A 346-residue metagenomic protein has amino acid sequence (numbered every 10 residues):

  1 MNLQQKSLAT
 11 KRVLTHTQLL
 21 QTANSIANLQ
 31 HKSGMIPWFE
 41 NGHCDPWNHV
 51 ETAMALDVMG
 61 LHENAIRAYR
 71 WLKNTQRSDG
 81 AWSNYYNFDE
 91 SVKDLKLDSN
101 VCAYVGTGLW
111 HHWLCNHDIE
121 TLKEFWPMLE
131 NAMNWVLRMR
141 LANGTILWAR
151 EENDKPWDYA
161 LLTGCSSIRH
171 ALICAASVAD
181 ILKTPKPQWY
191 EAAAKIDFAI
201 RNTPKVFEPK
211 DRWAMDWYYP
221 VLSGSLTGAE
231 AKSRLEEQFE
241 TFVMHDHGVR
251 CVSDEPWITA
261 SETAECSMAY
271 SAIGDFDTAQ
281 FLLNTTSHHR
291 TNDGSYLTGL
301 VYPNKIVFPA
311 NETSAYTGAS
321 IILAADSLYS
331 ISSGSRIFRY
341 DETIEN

Functional and structural regions predicted by a protein language model:
M1-W47, V58-Y86, V136-N143, G294-S295 (+2 more regions): Low-complexity, Ser/Thr/Pro/Gly-enriched N-terminal "stalk/linker" regions
N2-R12, V50-N64, Y104-T121, S166-K183 (+3 more regions): Well-ordered alpha-helical scaffold segments within catalytic/enzyme domains
V13-L14, L20-Q21, G42-P46, E124-I173 (+1 more regions): Extended ligand-binding clefts on enzyme/binding-domain cores
H16-A27, A53, H62-K73, A103-W113 (+8 more regions): Hydrophobic core segments within long, regular secondary-structure runs in both alpha- and beta-rich folds
N41, L226-L235, V252-E262, M268-N346: CBM-like carbohydrate-recognition segments
N41, N84-S91, W148-K155, C251 (+1 more regions): Short linear capping/connector segments at secondary-structure termini
D45-H49, A53-L141, N311-Y329: Aromatic-rich carbohydrate-recognition surfaces in CAZymes
N74-S83, N131-W135, K195-N202, T241-V252 (+2 more regions): Short, mixed-charge aromatic SLiMs
